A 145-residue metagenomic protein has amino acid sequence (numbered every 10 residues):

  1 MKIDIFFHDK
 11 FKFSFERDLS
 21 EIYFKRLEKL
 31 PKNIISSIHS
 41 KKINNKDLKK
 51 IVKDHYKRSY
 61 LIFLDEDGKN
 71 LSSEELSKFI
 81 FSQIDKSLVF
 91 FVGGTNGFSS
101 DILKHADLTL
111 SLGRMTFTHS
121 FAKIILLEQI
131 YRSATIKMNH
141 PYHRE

Functional and structural regions predicted by a protein language model:
M1-L27: N-terminal beta1-alpha1 ligand-phosphate binding loop
F6, Y60-L64, L108-L110: Hydrophobic/aromatic beta-strand patches that form the interior of the parallel beta-sheet core in alpha/beta enzyme
D9-S14, K42, D67, T116: Short histidine/acidic/glycine/proline-rich micro-motifs that form metal- and phosphate-coordinating active-site loops
E16-S20, S73-S77, L103, K123: Conserved strand-to-helix beginnings and helix N-cap segments that scaffold or border functional pockets
P31-V89: S-adenosyl-L-methionine/SAH cofactor-binding core of RNA-modifying enzymes
G93: Rossmann-fold NAD(P)-binding glycine/threonine-rich loop
G97-D101: Short, glycine/polar-rich helix-capping loops at beta-to-alpha or helix-loop-helix junctions that flank or form
I102-R144: Structured adenosyl-cofactor binding patch, chiefly the S-adenosyl-L-methionine
